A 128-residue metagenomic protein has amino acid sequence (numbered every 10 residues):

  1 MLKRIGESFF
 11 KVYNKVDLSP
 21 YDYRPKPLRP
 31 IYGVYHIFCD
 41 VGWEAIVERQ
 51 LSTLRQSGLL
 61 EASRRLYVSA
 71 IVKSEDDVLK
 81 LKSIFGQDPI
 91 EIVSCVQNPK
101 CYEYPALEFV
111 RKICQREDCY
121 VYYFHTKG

Functional and structural regions predicted by a protein language model:
L2-G128: ER/Golgi luminal nucleotide-sugar-dependent glycosyltransferases, focusing on the catalytic module
